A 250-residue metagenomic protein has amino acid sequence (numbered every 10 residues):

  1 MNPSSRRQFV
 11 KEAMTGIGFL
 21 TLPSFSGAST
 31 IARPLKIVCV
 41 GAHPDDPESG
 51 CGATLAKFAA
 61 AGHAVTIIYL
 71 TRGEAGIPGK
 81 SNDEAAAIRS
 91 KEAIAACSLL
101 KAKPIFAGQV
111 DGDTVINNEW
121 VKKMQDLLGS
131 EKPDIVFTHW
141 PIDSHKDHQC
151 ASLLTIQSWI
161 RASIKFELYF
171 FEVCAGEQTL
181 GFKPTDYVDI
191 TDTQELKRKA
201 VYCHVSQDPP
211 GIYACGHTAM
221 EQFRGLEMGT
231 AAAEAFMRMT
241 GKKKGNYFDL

Functional and structural regions predicted by a protein language model:
M1-S4: N-terminal secretory signal peptides
K11-G18, S26-V40, K80, S98 (+1 more regions): Metal-dependent de-N-acetylase/amidase catalytic core
I37-P44, E48-N82: ATP-dependent adenylation/pyrophosphate-handling site
D45, T71, A93, P104 (+3 more regions): Divalent metal-coordination and catalytic microenvironments
V65, P104, L168: Hydrophobic anchor at the start of a short beta-strand that flanks the dinucleotide cofactor-binding loop
L70, C97-G112: A conserved beta-strand->alpha-helix junction
A75, K80-L100: Glycine-rich phosphate-binding loop and adjoining beta1-alpha1-beta2 segment of Rossmann-like nucleotide-binding folds
